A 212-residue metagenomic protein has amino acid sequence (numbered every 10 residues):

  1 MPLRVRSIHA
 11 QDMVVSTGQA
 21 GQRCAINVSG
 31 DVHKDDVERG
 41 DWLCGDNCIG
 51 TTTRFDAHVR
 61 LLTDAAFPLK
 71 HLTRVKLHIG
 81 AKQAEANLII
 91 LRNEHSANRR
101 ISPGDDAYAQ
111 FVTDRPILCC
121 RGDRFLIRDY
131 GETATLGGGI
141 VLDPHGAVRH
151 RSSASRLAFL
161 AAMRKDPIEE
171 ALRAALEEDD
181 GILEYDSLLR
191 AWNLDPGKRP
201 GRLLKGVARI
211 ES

Functional and structural regions predicted by a protein language model:
V5-S7: Solvent-exposed edge beta-strands and adjacent loop segments that serve as assembly or binding interfaces
Q11, S16, D31-S212: C-terminal effector modules of nucleic-acid-centric enzymes and ribosome-associated factors
T17-C24: Membrane-interface junctions of multi-pass transporters
